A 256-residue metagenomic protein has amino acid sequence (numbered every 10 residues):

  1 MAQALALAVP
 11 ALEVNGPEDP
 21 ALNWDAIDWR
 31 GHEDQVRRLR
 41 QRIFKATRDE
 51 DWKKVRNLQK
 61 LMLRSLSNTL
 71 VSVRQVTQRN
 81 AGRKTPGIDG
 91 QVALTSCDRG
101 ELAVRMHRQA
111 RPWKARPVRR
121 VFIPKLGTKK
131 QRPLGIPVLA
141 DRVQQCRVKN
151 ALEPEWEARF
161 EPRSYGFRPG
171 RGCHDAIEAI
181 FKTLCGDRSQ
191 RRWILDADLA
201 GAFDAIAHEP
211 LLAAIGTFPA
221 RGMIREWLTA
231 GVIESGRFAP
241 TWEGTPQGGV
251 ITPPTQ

Functional and structural regions predicted by a protein language model:
M1-R30, D34: Intrinsically disordered, low-complexity and often Lys/Arg-enriched segments
P17-P20, N80-P86, L126-G127, E155-F160 (+2 more regions): Short acidic (Asp/Glu) and glycine-rich catalytic loops that position anionic groups and cofactors
A21-G82, N150-F167: Charged boundary/loop elements
G31-D34, R38, K53, N57 (+11 more regions): Generic recognition of stable, solvent-exposed alpha-helical segments in well-folded globular domains
V55-L126, Q131: Phosphate/adenylate-binding "loop-and-lid" substructures adjacent to NTP/NAD/dNTP-binding pockets in NTP-dependent
I88, N150, A197-L199: Residues immediately flanking
R105, P117, R159-Q256: Conserved polymerase palm-domain catalytic core
P124-A158: Hydrophobic alpha-helical hairpins/lids featuring a short glycine-rich hinge
